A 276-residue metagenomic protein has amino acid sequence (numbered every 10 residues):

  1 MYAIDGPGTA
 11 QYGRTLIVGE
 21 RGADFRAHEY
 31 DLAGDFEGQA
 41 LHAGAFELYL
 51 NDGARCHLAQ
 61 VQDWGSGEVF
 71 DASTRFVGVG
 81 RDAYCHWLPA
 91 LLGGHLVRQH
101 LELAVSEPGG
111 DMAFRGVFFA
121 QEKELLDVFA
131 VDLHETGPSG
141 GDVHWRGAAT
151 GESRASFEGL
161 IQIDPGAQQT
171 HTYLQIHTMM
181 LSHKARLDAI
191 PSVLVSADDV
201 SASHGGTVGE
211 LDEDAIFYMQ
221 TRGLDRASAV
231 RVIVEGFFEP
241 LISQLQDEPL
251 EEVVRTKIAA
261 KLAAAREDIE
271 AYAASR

Functional and structural regions predicted by a protein language model:
M1-L224, F238, I242-R276: Conserved beta-strand/loop scaffold segments within soluble protein domains that form the structured core and edges
